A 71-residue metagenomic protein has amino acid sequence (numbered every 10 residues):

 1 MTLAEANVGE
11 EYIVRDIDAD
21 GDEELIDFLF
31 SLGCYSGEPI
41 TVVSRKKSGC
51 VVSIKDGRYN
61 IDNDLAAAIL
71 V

Functional and structural regions predicted by a protein language model:
T2, F28-S31: Short, conserved secondary-structure segments in the cores of folded domains
A4-E5, E24, V71: Extended, low-hydrophobicity, polar/charged segments
N7, D18, S44-K46: A generic structural motif
E11-L25: Short, structured beta-strand/loop micro-motifs enriched in basic residues and often containing a Trp
V43-V71: C-terminal structural segments of small proteins and small subunits
